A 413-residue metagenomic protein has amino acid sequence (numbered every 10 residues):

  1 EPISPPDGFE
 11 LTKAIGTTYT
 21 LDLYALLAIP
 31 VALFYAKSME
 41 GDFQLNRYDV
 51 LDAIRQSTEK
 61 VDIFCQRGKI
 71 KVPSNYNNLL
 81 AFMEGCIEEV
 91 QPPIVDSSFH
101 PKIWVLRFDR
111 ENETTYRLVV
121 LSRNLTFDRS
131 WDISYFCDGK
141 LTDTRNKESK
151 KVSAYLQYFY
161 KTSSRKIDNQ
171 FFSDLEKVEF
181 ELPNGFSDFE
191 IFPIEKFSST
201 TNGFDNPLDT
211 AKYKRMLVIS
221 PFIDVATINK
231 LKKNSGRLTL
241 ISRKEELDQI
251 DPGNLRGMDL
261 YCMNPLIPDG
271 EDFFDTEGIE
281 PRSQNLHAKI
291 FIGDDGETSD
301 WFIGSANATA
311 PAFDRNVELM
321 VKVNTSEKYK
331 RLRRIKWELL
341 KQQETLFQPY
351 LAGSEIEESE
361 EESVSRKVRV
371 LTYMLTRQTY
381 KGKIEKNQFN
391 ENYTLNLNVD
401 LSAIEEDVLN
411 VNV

Functional and structural regions predicted by a protein language model:
E1-R215, S220-V413: PLD/PLD-like phosphodiesterase catalytic module centered on the HKD motif
